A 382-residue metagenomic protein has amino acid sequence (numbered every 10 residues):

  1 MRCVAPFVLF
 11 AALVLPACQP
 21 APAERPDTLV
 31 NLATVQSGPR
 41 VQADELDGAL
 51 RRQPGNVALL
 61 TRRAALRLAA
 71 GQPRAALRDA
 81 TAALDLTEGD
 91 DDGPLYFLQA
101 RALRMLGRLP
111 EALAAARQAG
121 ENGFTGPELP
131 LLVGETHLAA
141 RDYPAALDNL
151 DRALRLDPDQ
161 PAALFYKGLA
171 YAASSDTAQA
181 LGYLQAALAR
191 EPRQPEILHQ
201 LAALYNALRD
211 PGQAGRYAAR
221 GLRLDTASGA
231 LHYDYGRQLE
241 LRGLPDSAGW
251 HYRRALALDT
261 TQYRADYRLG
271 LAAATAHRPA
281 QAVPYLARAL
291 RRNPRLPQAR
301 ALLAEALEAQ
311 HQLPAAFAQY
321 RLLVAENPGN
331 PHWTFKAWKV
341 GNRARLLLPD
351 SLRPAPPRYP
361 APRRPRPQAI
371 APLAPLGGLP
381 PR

Functional and structural regions predicted by a protein language model:
C18-P94, G341-R382: N-terminal leader/linker segments that initiate helical-solenoid repeat arrays
Q36-E45, G71-A82, L106-Q118, A140-R152 (+6 more regions): Structural signature of tandem alpha-helical TPR/SEL1-like repeats, specifically the intra-repeat loop/turn
R52, L86-E88, E121-N122, L156 (+5 more regions): Structural marker of alpha-solenoid helical repeat scaffolds
V57-A58, D90-P94, T125-E128, Y143 (+6 more regions): Helix-start (N-cap) detector for alpha-helical repeat units in TPR-like alpha-solenoids, especially tetratricopeptide
R62, F97-L98, L132, Y166 (+5 more regions): Canonical tetratricopeptide repeat
R291, E308-N342: TPR/TPR-like (Sel1-like) alpha-helical repeat modules
